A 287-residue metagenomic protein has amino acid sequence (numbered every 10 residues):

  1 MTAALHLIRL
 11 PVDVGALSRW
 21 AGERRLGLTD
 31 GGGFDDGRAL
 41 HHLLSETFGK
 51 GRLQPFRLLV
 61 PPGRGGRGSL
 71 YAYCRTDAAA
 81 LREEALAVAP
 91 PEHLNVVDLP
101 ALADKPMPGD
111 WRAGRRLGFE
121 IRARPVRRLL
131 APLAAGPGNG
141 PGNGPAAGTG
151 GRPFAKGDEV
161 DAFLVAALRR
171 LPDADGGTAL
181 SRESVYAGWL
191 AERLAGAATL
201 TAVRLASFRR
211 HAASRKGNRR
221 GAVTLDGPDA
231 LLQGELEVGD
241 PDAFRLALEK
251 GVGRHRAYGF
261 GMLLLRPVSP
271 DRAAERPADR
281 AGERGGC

Functional and structural regions predicted by a protein language model:
M1-C287: RNA-interacting cores
